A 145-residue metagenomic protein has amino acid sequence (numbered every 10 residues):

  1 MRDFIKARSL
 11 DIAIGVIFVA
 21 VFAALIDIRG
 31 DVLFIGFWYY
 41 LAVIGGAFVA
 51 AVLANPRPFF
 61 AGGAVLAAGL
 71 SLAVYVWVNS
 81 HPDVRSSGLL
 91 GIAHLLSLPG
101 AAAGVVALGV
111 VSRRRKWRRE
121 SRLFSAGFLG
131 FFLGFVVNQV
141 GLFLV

Functional and structural regions predicted by a protein language model:
M1-I5, I17-V32, V52-F59, D83-G91: Short juxtamembrane and helix-loop transition motifs at transmembrane-helix boundaries in membrane proteins
A7-A23, A64-S71, L129-F132: Alpha-helical transmembrane segments
I12, V32-A47, L89-A102: Alpha-helical transmembrane segments of polytopic membrane proteins
A13-G30, L72-S80, N138-Q139: Membrane-embedded alpha-helical segments in integral membrane proteins
Y39-V65, L108-V110: Canonical alpha-helical transmembrane segments
W77-V110: Short alpha-helical packing/oligomerization segments
R113-F132: Interfacial loop-to-transmembrane junctions
G134-V145: Juxtamembrane boundary at the C-terminal end of a transmembrane helix
